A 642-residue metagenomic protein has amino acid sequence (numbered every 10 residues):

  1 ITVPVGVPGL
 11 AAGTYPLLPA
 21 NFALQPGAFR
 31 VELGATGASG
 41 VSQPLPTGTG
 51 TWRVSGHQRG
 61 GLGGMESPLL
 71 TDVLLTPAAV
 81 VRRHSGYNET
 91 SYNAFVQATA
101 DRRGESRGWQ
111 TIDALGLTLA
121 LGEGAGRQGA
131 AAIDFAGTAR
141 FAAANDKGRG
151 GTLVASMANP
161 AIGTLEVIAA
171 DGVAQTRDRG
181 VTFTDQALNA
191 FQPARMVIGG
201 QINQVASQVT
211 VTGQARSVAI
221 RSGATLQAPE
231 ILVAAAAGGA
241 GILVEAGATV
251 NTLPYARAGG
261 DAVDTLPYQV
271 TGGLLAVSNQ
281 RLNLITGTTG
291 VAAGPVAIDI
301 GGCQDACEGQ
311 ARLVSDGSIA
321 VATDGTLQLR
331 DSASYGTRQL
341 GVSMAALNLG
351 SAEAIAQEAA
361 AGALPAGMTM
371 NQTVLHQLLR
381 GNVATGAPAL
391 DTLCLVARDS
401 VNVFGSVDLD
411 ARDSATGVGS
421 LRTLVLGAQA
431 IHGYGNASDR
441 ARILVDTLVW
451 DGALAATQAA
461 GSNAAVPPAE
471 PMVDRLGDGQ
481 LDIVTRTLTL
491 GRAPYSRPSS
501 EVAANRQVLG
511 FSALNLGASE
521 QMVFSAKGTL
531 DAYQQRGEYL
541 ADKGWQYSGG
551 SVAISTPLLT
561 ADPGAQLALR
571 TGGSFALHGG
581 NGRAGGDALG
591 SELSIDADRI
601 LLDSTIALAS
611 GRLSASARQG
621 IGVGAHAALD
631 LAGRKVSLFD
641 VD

Functional and structural regions predicted by a protein language model:
I1-D642: Extracellular and secretory-pathway beta-repeat/beta-biased strand scaffolds
